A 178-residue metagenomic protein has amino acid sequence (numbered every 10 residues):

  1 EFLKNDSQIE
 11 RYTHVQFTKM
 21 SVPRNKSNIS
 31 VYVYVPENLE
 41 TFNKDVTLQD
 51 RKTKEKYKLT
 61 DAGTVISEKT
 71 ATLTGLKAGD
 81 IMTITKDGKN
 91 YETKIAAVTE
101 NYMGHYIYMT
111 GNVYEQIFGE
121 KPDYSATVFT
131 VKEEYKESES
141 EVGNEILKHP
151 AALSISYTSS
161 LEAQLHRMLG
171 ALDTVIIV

Functional and structural regions predicted by a protein language model:
N5-R11, V15-I81, E92-K94, V98: Short beta-strand boundary microenvironments
T13-Q16, V128, S154-S156: Residues embedded in well-ordered beta-strands within globular domains across many folds
V46-T47, K121-Y124, D173: Short acidic (Asp/Glu) and glycine-rich catalytic loops that position anionic groups and cofactors
K58, V98-L147, S159: Small-residue transmembrane helix packing/gating motifs
G88, N101, E120, R167-T174: Membrane-interface junctions
E139-V178: Peri-transmembrane interface segments
